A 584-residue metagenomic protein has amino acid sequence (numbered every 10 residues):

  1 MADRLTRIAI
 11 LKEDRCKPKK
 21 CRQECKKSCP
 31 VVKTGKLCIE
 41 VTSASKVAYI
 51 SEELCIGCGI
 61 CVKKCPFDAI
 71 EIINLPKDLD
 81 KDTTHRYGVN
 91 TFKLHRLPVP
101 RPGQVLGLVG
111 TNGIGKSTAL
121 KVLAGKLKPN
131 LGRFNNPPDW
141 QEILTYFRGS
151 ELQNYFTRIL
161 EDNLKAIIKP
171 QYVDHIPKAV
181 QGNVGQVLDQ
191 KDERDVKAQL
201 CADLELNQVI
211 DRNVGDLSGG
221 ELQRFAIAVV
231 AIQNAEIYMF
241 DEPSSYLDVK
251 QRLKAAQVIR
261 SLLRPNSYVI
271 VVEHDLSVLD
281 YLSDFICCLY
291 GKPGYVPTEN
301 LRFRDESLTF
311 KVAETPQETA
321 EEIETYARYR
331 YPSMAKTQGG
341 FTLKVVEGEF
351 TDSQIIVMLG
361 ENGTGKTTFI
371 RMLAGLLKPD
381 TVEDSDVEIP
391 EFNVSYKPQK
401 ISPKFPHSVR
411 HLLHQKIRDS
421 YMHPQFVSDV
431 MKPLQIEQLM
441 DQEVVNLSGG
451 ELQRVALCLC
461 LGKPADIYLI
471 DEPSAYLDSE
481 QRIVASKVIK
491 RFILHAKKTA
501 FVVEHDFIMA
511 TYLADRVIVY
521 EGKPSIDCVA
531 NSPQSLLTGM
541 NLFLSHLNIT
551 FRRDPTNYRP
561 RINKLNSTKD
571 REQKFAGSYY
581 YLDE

Functional and structural regions predicted by a protein language model:
A2-K20, E24-S28, I39-S45, Y49 (+9 more regions): Pre-NBD coupling/linker segments of ABC/ABC-like ATPases
R101-G107, T111, S117-E193, V278-Y295 (+3 more regions): ABC ATPase nucleotide-binding domain signature region
N213-L217, E221, E443-L447, E451: Conserved ABC ATPase signature
I227, A255, A456-L457, A485: Hydrophobic anchor residue at the start of the ABC signature
E242-P243, K250, E472-P473, E480: Walker B catalytic motif
R252-P265, R482-A496: Helical segment within the ABC ATPase nucleotide-binding domain
V272-H274, V503-H505: H-loop/switch region of ABC-family ATPase nucleotide-binding domains
